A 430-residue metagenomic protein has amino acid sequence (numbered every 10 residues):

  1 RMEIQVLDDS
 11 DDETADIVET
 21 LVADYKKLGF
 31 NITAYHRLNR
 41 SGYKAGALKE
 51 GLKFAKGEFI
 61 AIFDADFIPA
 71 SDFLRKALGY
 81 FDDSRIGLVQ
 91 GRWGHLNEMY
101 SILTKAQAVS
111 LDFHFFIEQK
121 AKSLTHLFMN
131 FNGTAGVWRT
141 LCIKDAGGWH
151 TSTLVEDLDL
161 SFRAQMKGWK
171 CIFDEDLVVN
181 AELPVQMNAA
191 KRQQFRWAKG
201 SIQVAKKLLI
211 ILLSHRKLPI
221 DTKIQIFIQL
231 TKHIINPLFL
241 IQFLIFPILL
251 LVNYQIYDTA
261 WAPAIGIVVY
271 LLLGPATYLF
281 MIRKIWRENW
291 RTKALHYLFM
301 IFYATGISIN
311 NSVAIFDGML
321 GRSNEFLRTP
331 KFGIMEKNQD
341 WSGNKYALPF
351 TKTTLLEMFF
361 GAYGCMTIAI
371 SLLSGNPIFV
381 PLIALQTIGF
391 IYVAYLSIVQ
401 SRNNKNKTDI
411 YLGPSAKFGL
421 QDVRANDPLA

Functional and structural regions predicted by a protein language model:
R1-S10, T33-A34, Q194, T305: Hydrophobic targeting segments
D8-V18, N39-S41: A conserved acidic beta->alpha catalytic loop
S10, D64-I68, S152: The conserved acidic donor/metal-binding loop of glycosyltransferases
D12-E13, G42, F67-P69, G94-L96 (+3 more regions): A short, conserved beta-strand element in the Rossmann-like catalytic core that flanks the donor/metal-binding loop
T20-F59, S71-L154, M166, M187-F227 (+1 more regions): Long helical/loop segments within the catalytic core of UDP-sugar-dependent glycosyltransferases, especially the large
S152, S161-N180: Catalytic donor-sugar/metal-binding loop of nucleotide-sugar-dependent glycosyltransferases
H215-L238, I334-C365: Loop-to-transmembrane boundary segments
K232-E325, K352-L420: Membrane-embedded multi-pass helical conduit in multi-pass membrane proteins, especially envelope-biosynthetic
